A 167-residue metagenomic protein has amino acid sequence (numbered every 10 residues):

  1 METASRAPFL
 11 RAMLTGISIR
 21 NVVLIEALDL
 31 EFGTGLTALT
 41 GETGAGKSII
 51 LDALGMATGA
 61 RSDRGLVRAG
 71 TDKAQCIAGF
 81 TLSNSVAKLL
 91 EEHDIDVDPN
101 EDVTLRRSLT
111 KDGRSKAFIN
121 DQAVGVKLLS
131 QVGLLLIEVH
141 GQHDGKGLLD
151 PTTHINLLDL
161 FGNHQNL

Functional and structural regions predicted by a protein language model:
E2-A12: Short, Lys/Arg-enriched N-terminal segments with co-localized hydrophobic residues within the first ~10-30 amino acids
A12, G16-I19, V23-L167: Gly/Lys-enriched N-terminal cap/neck module of very large, oligomeric protein machines
